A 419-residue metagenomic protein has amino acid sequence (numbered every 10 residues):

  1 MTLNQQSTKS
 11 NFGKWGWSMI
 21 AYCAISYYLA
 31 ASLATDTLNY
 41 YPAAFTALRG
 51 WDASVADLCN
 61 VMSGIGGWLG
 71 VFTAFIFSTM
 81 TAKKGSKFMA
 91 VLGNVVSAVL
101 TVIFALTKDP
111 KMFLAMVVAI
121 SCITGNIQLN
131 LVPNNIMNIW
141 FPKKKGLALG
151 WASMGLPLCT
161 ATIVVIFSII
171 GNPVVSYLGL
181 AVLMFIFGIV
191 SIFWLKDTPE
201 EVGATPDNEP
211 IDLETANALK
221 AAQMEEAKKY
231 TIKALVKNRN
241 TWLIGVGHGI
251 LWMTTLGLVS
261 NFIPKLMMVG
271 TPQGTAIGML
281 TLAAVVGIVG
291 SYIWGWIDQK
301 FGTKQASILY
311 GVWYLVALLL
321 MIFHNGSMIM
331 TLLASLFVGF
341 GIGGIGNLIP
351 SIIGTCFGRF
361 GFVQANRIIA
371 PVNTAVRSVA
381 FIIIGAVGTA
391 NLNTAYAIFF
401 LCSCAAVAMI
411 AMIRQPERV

Functional and structural regions predicted by a protein language model:
S18-A53, T73, L258-I263: Extracytoplasmic
A34-F45, K233-S291: Extracytoplasmic gate region of multi-pass secondary transporters
V61-T79, T281-I293: Central cavity-lining transmembrane alpha-helices of secondary-active solute carriers, predominantly the Major
T73-S86, G290-G302, G388: Helix-to-loop junctions at the C-terminal end of transmembrane segments in multipass secondary transporters
M112-Q128, M330-G344: Hydrophobic core of transmembrane alpha-helices in multi-pass small-molecule transporters, especially MFS/SLC-type
I127-F141, G344-F357: Intracellular juxtamembrane helix-capping segments at the cytosolic ends of symmetry-related transmembrane helices
T281-A284, I293, D298-I352: C-terminal transmembrane helical hairpin of 12-TM major facilitator-type secondary transporters
C356-A390: A late C-terminal transmembrane helix in Major Facilitator Superfamily
